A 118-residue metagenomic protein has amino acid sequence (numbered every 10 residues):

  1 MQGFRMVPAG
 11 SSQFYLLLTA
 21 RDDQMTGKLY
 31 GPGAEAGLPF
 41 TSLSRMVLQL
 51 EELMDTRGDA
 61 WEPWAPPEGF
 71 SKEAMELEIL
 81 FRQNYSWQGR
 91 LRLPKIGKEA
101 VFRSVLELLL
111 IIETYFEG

Functional and structural regions predicted by a protein language model:
M1-D23, L48-Y85, E117-G118: Intrinsic disorder/low-complexity detector
L18-A34, R82-I96: Short aromatic-glycine-(Arg/Gly/Cys) micro-motifs in beta-strand/loop hairpins
G31-L38, V47-L50, L91-G118: Mixed-charge, glycine-accented linear interaction segment located at domain edges/termini
